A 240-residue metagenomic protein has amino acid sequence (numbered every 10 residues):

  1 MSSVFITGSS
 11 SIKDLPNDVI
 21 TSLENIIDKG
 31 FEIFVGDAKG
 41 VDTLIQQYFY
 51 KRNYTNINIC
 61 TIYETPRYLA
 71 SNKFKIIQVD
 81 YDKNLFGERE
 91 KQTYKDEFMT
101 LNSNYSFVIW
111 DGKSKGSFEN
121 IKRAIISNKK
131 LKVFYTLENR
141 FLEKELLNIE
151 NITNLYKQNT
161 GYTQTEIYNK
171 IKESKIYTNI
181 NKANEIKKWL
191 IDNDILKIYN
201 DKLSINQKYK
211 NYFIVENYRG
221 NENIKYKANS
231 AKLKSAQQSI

Functional and structural regions predicted by a protein language model:
M1-F5, D96-I109, Y162-K170: Long, low-complexity, intrinsically disordered polar/charged segments
M1-S2, E145-I149, S235-I240: Short, Lys/Arg-enriched, disordered terminal segments
S2-S10, V35-G36: Short, hydrophobic/glycine-enriched beta-strand segments
I12-L147: Acidic/glycine-enriched connector segments
K132-T163, E173: Phosphate/pyrophosphate-recognition segments in soluble nucleotide-handling domains
T153-E166, K170-Y177, N184-K187, I191-I240: Positively charged, aromatic-accented nucleic-acid-binding surfaces
